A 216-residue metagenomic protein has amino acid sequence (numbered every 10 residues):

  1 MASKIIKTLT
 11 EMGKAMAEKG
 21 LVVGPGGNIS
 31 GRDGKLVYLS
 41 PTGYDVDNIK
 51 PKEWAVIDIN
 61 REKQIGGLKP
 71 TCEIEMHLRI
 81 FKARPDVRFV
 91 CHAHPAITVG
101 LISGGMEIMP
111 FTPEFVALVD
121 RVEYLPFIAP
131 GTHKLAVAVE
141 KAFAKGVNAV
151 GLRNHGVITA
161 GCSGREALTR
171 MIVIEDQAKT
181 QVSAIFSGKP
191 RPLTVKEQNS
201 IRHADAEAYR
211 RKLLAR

Functional and structural regions predicted by a protein language model:
M1-R216: Glycine-rich flexible loops
